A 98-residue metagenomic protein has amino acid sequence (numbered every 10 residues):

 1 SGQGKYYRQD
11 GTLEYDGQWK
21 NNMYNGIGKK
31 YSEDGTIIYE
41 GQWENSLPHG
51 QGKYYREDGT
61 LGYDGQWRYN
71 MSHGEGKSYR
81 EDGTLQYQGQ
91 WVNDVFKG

Functional and structural regions predicted by a protein language model:
S1-Q9, V92-G98: Low-complexity/repetitive intrinsically disordered segments
K5-Q9, K29-E33, K53-R56, K77-R80: Beta-turn initiation residues at beta-strand->coil junctions
E14-N25, I38-H49, G62-G74, Y87-K97: Conserved anchor residues at repeat-unit boundaries in beta-strand-based tandem repeats, strongest for the MORN repeat
